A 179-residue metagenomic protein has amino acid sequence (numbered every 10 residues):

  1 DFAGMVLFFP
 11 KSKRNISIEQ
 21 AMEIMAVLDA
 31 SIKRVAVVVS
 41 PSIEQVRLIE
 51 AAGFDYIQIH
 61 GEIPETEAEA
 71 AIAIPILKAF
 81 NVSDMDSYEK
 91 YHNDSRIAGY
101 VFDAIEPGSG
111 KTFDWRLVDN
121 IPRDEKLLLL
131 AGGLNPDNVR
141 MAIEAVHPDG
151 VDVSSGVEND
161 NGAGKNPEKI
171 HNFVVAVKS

Functional and structural regions predicted by a protein language model:
D1-S179: Conserved N-terminal beta1-alpha1 strand-loop-helix module at the mouth
